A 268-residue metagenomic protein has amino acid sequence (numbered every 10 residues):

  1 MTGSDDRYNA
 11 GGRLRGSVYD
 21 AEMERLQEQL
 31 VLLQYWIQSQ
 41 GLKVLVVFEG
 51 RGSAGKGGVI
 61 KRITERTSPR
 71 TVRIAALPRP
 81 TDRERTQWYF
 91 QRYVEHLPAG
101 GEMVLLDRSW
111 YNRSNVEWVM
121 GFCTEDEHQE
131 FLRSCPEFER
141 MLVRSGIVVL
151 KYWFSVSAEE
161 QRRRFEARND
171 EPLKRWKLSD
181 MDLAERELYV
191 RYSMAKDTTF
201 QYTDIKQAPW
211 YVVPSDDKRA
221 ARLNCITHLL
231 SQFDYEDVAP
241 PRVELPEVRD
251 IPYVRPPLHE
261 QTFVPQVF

Functional and structural regions predicted by a protein language model:
M1-F268: Glycine-rich phosphate-binding loop of ATP-dependent small-molecule kinases
